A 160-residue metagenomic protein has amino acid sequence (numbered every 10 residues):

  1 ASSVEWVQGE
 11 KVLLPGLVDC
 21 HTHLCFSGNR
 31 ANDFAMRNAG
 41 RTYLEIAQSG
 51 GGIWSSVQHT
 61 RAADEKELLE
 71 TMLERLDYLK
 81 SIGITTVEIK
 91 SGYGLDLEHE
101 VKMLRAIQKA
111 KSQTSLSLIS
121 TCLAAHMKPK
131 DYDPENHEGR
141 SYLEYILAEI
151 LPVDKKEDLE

Functional and structural regions predicted by a protein language model:
A1-S2, L159: A broad structural signal for short, well-ordered beta-strand segments within beta-sheet-rich domains
S2-T71: Metal-associated gating/positioning segment near the N- to mid-region
S56-T71, D77, T85-E160: Metal-coordinating catalytic core of metallo-dependent amide/deamination hydrolases
